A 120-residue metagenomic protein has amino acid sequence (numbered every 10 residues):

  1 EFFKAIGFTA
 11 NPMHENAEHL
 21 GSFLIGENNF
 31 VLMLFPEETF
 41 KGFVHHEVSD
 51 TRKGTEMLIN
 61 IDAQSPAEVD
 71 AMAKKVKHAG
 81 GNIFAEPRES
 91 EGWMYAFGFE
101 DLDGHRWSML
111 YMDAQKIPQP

Functional and structural regions predicted by a protein language model:
E1, G42, D70, W107: Alpha-helical elements of the RecA-like P-loop NTPase motor core of helicases
E1, I6, E56-I61, M112-P120: N-terminal beta-strand motif that seeds the catalytic metal site of vicinal oxygen chelate
E1-F40: Core segments of cupin and vicinal oxygen chelate
F23-L24, H46-K75, Y95-E100: Vicinal oxygen chelate
G26-N28, E37-T39, A63-Q64, L102 (+1 more regions): Short loop segments at secondary-structure junctions
V31, A73-P120: Vicinal oxygen chelate
F40-H46, I117-Q119: A short, acidic/glycine-rich surface segment
